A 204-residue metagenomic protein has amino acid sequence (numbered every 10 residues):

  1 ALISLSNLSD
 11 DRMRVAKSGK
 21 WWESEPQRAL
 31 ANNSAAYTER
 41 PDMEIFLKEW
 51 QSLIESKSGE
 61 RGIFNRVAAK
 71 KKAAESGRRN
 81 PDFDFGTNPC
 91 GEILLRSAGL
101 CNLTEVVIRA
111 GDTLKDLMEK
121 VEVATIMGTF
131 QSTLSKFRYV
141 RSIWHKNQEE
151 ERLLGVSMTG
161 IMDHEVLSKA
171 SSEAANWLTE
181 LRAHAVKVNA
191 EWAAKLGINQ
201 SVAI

Functional and structural regions predicted by a protein language model:
A1-R40, S132-H145, E149, L153 (+1 more regions): Internal maturation/activation junctions in enzymes
E39, F46-W50, E55-S56, G62 (+2 more regions): Conserved mixed alpha/beta core segments that line enzyme active sites in large multi-domain catalysts
I45, E49, N102, D116-E119 (+3 more regions): Exposed alpha-helical structural elements
E55-S168: Function-dense linear segments that define catalytic or interfacial modules in macromolecule-processing proteins
